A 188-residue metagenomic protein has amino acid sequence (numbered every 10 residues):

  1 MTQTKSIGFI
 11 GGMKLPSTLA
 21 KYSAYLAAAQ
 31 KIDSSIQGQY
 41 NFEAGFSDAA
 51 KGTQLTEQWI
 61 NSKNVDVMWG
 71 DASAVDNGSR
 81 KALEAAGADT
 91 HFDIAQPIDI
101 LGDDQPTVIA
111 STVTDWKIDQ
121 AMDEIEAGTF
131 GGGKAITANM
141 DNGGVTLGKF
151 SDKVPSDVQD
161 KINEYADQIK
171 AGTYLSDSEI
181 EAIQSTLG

Functional and structural regions predicted by a protein language model:
M1-G188: A residue-level marker of the well-folded mature domains of exported/periplasmic proteins
